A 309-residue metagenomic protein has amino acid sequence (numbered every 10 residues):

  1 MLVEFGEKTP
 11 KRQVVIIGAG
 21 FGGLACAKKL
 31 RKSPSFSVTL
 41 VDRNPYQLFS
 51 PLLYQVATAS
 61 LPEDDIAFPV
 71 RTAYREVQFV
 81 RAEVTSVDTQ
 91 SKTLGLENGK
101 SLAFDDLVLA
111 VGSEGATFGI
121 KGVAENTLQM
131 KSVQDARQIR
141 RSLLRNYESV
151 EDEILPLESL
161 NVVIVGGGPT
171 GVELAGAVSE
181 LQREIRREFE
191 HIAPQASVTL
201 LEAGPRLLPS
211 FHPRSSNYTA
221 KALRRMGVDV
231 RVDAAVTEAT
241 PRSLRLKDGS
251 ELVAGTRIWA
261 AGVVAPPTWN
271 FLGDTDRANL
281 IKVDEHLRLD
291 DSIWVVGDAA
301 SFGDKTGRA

Functional and structural regions predicted by a protein language model:
L2-F79, T85, V172-S210, I258: Beta1-alpha1 glycine-rich phosphate/pyrophosphate-binding loop at the start of Rossmann-like nucleotide-binding domains
L2-R12, Q78-V163, I258: FAD-binding core/adjacent interface of flavoenzyme oxidoreductases
G22, G112-G115, A175, V263-V264: Short glycine-rich anion-binding loops that position phosphate/pyrophosphate groups of nucleotides and phosphorylated
Q47-S50, A116-G119, P267-T268, G303-D304: Short acidic/His/Gly/Ser-rich catalytic and metal-binding motifs that mark active-site loops of diverse hydrolases
F79-S86, S179-E285: A Rossmann-like FAD-binding core segment of flavoenzymes
E125-E153, S243, E251-A309: FAD-site-proximal beta/loop scaffold in flavoenzymes
R141-Q195: Rossmann-like NAD(P)H-binding beta-loop-alpha module
